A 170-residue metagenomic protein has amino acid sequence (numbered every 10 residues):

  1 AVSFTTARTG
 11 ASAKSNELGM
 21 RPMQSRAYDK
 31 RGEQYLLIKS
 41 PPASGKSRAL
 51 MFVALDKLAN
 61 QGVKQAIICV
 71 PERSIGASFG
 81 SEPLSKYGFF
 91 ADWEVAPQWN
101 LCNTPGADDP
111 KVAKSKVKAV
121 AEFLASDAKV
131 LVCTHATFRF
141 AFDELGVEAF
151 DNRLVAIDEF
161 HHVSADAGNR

Functional and structural regions predicted by a protein language model:
V2-K39: Conserved pre-motif I regulatory segment
G32-I38, K64-Q65, A128-K129: Pre-Walker A (Motif I) flank of P-loop NTPase domains
E33-A54: Walker A/P-loop
S47-M51, G62-E94, A136-T137: Conserved Walker A/P-loop ATP-binding site and its immediately adjacent core in helicase/helicase-like ATPase domains
A59-Q61, E122-A125, G146-A149: Conserved catalytic network of the ASCE P-loop NTPase/AAA+ motor domain
F90-F142: Inter-Walker segment of RecA-like/P-loop motor cores
H135-A136, G146-R170: SF2 helicase catalytic motif II
